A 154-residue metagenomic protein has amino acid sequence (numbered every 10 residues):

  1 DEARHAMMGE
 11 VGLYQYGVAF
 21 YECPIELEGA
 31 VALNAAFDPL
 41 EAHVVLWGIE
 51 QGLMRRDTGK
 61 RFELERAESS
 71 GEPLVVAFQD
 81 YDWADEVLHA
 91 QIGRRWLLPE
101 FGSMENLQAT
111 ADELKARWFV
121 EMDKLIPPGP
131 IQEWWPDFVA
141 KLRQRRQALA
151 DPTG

Functional and structural regions predicted by a protein language model:
D1-G154: Non-heme di-metal
